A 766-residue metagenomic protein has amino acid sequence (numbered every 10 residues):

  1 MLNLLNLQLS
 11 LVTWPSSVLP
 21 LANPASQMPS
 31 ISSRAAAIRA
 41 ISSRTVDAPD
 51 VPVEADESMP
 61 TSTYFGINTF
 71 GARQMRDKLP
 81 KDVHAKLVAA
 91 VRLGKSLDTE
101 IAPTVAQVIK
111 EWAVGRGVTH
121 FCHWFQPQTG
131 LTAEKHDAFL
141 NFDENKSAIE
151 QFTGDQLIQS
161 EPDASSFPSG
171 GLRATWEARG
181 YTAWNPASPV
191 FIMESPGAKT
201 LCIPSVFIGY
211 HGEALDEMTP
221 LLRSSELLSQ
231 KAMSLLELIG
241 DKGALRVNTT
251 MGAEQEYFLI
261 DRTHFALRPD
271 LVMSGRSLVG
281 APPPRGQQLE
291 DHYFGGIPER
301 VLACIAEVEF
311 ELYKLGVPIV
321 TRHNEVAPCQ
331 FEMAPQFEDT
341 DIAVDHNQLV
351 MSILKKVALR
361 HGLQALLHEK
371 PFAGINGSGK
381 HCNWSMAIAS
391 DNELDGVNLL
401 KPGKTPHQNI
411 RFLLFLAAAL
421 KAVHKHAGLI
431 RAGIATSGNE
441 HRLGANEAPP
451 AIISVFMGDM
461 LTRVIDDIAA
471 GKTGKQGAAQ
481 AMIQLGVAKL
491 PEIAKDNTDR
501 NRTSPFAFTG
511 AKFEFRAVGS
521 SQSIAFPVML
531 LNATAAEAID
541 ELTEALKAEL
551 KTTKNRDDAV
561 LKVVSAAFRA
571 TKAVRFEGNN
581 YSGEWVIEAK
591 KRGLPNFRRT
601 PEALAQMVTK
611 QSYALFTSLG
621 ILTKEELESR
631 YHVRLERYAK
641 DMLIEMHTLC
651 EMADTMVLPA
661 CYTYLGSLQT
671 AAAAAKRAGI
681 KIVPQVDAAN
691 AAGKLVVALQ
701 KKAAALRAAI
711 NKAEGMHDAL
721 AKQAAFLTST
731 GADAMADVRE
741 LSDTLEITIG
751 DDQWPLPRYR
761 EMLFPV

Functional and structural regions predicted by a protein language model:
M1-S10, P15, P20-L21: N-terminal chloroplast transit peptides
P29, Y64-R179: Active-site core of metal-dependent hydrolases
P29-I31, A40-I41: N-terminal mitochondrial targeting presequences
S58-A72, E226, Q230, S234-L236: Flexible inter-domain linker/hinge segments
S62-A72, K86-S96, I109-K110, C122 (+3 more regions): Active-site-proximal beta-alpha loop/turn segments in soluble metabolic enzymes
G130-K146, P162-S165, G170, R268-D270 (+4 more regions): Short linear, low-complexity motifs centered on an aromatic residue
R179-L367, F372, N376-K380, M386-H632: Glycine-rich, acidic/polar active-site loops that bind/position phosphate-bearing ligands
A567-V766: C-terminal amphipathic alpha-helical interaction region
